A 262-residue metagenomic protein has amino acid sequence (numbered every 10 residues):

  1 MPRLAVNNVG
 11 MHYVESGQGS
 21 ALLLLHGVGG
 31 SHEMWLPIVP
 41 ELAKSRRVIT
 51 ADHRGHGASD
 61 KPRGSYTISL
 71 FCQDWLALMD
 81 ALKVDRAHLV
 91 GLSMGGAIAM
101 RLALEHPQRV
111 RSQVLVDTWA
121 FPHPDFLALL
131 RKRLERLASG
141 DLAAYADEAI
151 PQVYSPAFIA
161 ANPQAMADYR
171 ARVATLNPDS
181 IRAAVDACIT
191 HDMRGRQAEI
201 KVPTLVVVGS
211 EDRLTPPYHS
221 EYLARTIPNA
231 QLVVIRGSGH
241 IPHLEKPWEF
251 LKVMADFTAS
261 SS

Functional and structural regions predicted by a protein language model:
N7-G64: Conserved HGGG/HGGXW glycine-rich cap/lid loop of the alpha/beta-hydrolase fold
D52, H88, R111-V114: Residue in the alpha/beta-hydrolase core beta-strand immediately N-terminal to the catalytic nucleophile
S69-A87: Conserved acidic catalytic loop of the alpha/beta-hydrolase fold
G91, G95, A99: Gly/Ala-rich beta-loop-alpha elbow adjacent to hydrolase catalytic centers
M100-E105, V110-G140: Flexible "cap/lid" loop of the alpha/beta hydrolase fold
P124-A128, L142-A198: Conserved alpha/beta-hydrolase catalytic His-Asp/Glu region
I200, V206-V208, D212: Short beta-strand/loop motif that positions the catalytic acidic residue of the alpha/beta-hydrolase fold
A230-S262: Catalytic active-site module of serine/aspartate enzymes centered on a nucleophile-bearing elbow/loop
